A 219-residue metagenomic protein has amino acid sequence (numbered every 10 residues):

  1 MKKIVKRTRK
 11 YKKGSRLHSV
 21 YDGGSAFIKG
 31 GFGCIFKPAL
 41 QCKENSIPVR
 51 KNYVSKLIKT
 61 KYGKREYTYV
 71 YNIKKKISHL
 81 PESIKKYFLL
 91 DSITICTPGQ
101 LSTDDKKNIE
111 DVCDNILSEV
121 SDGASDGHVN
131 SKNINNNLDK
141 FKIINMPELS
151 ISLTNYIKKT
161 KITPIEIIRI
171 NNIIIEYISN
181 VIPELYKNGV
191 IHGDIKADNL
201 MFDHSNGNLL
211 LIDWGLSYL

Functional and structural regions predicted by a protein language model:
M1-G23, M146: Arg/Lys-rich, intrinsically disordered low-complexity tails that mediate electrostatic binding and condensation
G31-L117: ATP-binding glycine-rich loop module of kinase domains
I84-R169: Conserved structural core of kinase catalytic domains
I174-I175: Activation segment signature within eukaryotic-like protein kinase domains
V181-L185: Conserved hydrophobic alpha-helix
N188, G193-I195: Residue immediately N-terminal to the catalytic "proton-acceptor" Asp in the protein kinase catalytic loop
K196-L219: Catalytic activation segment of kinase domains across protein kinase-like and atypical kinase folds
